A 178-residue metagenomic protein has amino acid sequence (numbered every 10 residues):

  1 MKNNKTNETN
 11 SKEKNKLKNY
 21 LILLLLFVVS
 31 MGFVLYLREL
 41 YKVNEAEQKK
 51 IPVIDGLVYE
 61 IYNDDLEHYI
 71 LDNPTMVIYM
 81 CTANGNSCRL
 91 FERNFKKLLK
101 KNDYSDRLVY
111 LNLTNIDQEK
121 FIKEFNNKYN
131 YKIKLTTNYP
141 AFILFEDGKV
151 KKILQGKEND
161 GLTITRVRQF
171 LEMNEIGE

Functional and structural regions predicted by a protein language model:
K2-N4, E13-T75, I164-E178: N-terminal leader/targeting and pre-domain segments
G56-I61, Y104-E124: Thiol-based oxidoreductase modules, predominantly thioredoxin-like and allied folds used for disulfide exchange
L66-R107: Local sequence-structure signature of Cys/Sec-based thiol-disulfide redox active-site neighborhoods
M80-A83, L111-T114, F145-D147, Q155-K157: Active-site-proximal beta-strand/loop segments in catalytic clefts of secreted hydrolases
N86-R89, I116, G161, T165: Soluble non-cytosolic domains of exported or imported proteins
S87-R89, Q118-I122, K151-L154: Extracytoplasmic/secreted cell-surface and envelope-processing proteins
F125-N130: N-terminal post-signal-peptidase region of extra-cytosolic proteins
T137-E178: Non-catalytic, surface beta->alpha helical segment in thiol-disulfide oxidoreductase systems
